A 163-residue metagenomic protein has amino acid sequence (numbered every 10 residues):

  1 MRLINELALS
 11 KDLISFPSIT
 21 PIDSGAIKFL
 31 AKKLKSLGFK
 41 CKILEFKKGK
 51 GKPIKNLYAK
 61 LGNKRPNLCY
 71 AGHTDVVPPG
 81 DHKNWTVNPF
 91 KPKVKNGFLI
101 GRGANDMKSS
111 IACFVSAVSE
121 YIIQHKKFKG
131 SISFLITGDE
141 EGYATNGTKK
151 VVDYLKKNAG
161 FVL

Functional and structural regions predicted by a protein language model:
R2-I100, I123-F128: Acidic/His- and Gly-rich active-site-bordering loop/insert found across diverse amide/peptide-bond hydrolases
M107-L163: Acidic/histidine-rich catalytic neighborhood of metal-dependent amide-processing enzymes
